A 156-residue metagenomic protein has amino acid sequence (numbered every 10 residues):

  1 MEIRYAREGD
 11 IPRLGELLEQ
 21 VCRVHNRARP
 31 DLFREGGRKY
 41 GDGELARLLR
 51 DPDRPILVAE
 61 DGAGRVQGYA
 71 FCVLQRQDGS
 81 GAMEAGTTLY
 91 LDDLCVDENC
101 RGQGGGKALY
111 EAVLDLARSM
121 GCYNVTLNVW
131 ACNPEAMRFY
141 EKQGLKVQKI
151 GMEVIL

Functional and structural regions predicted by a protein language model:
E2-E16: A short beta-loop-alpha structural element at the N-terminal edge of CoA-dependent acyl/N-acetyltransferase catalytic
C22-L45: Conserved GNAT-fold acetyl-CoA-binding loop/helix
G43-V58: A short helix-loop-beta-strand connector motif used in the catalytic cores of GNAT acetyltransferases and, in some
V58, R65-L74, Y90, C95: Conserved beta-strand in the GNAT
C100, G104-A112: Conserved acetyl-CoA pyrophosphate-binding loop and the N-cap/start of the following alpha-helix in GNAT-like
R118-N128: Conserved GNAT acetyl-CoA-binding A-motif
T126-A136, E153-L156: Conserved beta-strand-loop-alpha-helix junction that forms the acyl-donor binding cleft
Y140: Conserved active-site tyrosine of GNAT-family acetyltransferases
